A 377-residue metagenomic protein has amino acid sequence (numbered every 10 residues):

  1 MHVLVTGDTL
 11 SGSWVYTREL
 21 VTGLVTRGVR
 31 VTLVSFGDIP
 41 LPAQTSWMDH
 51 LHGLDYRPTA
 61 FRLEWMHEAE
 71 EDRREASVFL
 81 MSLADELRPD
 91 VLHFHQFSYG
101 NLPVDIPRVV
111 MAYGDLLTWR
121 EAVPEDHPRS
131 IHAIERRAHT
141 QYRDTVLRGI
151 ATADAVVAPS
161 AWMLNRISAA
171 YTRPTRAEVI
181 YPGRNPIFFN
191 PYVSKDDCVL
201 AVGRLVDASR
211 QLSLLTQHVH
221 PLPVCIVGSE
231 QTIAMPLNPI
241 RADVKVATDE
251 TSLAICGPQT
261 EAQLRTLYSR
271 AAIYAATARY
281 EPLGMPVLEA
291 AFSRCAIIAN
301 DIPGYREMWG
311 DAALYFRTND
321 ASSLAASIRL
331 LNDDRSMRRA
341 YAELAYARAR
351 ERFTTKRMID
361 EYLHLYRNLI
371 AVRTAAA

Functional and structural regions predicted by a protein language model:
V110-L147: Acceptor-binding helix/loop patch of EC 2.4 sugar-transfer enzymes, predominantly nucleotide-sugar-dependent
A151-T152, A158, L164-R184, Y192: Helix-loop-beta element that forms the nucleotide-linked donor phosphate-binding surface in glycosyltransferases
V193-V227: Conserved donor-binding/catalytic core segment of Leloir-type glycosyltransferases
L237-A262: Nucleotide-activated donor-binding/catalytic signature segment of Leloir-type glycosyltransferases, i.e., the conserved
T266-A271: Short alpha-helical donor nucleotide-sugar binding micro-motif in glycosyltransferases
R279: Aromatic "clamp/platform" in nucleotide-sugar-dependent glycosyltransferases that forms part of the donor/acceptor
A296-A299: Short hydrophobic beta-strand element within catalytic cores of glycosyltransferases and related nucleotide-activated
A313-A321, L330-S336: Conserved acidic donor-binding segment of nucleotide-sugar-dependent glycosyltransferases
